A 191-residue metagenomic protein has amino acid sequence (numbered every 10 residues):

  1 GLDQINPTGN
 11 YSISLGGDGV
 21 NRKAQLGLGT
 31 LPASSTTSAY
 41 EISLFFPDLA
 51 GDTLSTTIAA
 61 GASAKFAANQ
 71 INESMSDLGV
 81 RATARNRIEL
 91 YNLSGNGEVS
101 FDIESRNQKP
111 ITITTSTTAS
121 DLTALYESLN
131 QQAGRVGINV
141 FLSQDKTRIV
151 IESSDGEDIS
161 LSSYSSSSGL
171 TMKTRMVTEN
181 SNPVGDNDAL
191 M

Functional and structural regions predicted by a protein language model:
G1-G16, L31-M191: Extended, beta-strand-rich, solvent-exposed assembly scaffolds of outer structural proteins
R22, L26-T30: Soluble, amphipathic alpha-helical scaffold/repeat regions
